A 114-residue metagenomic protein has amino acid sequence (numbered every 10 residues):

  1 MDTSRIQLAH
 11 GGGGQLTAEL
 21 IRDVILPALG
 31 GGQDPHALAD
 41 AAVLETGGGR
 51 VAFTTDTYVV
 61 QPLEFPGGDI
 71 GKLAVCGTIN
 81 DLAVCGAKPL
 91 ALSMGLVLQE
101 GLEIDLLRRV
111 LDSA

Functional and structural regions predicted by a protein language model:
M1-A9: Generic N-terminal amphipathic, Lys/Arg-enriched alpha-helix
Q7, Q15-A114: Glycine-rich phosphate/pyrophosphate-binding loop regions near the starts of catalytic domains
